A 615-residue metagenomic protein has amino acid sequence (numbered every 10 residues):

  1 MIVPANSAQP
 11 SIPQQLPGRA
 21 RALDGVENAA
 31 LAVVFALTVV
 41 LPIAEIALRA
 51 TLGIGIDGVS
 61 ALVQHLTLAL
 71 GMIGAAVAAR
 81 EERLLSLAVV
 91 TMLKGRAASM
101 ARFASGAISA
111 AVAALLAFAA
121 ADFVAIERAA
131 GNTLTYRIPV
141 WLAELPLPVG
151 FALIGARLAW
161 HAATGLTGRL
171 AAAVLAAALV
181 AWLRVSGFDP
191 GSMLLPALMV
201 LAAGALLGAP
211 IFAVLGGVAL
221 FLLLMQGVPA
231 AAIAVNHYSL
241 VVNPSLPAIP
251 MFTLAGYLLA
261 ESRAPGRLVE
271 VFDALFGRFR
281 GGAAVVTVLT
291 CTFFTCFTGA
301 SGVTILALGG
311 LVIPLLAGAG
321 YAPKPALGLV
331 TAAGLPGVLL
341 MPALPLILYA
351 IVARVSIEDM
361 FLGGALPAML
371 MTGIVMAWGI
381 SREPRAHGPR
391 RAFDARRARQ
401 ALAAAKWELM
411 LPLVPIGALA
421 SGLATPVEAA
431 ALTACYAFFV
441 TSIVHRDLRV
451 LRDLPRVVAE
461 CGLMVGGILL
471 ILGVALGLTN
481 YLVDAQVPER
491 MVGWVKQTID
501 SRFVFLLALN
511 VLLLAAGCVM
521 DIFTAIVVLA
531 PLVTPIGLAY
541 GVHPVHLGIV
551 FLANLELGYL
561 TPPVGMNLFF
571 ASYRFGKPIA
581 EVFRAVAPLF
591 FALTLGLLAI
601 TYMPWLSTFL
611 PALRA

Functional and structural regions predicted by a protein language model:
I2-D189, L470: Alpha-helical transmembrane segments and membrane-interface helix-loop junctions in multi-pass membrane proteins
I2-I12, G131, L142-E144, T167-A615: Alpha-helical transmembrane segments of multi-pass membrane transport proteins
